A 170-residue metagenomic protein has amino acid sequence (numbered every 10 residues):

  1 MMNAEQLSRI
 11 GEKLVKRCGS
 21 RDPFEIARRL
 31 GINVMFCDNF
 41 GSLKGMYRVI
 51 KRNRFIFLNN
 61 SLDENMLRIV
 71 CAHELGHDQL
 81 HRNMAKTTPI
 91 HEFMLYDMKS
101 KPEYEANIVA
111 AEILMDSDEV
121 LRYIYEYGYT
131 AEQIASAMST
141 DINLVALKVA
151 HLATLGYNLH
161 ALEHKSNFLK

Functional and structural regions predicted by a protein language model:
M1-K170: Active-site hotspot residues in diverse enzymes, especially metal/ion-binding acidic/histidine motifs
